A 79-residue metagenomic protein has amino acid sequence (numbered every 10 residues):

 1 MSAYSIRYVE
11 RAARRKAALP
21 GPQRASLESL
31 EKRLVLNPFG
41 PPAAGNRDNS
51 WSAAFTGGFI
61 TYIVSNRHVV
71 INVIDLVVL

Functional and structural regions predicted by a protein language model:
M1-F59, I63-L79: Basic, Lys/Arg-enriched alpha-helical interface segments
